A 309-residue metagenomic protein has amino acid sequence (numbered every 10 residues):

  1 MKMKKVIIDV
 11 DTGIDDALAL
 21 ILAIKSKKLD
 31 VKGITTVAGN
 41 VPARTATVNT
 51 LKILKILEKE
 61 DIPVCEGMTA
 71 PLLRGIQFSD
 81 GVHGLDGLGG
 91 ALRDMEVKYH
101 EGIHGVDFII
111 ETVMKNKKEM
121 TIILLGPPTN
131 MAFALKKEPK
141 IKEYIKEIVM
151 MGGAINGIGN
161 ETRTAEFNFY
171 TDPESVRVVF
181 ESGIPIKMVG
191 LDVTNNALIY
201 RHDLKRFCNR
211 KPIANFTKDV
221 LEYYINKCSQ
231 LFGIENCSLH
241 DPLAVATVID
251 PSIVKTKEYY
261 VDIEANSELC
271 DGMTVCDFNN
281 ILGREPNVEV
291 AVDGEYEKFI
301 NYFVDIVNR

Functional and structural regions predicted by a protein language model:
K2-M3, A23, D30-V31, Y170 (+2 more regions): Conformational coupling and interaction surfaces
K2-V10, I14-K52, L92-N196: Active-site histidine-anchored catalytic micro-motif
S26, V37, I53-E60, T112 (+10 more regions): Change "in soluble alpha/beta enzymes" to "in soluble alpha/beta proteins
T36-G39, G67-T69, N266: Acidic/polar N-terminal loop/beta-strand segments that form early-domain functional surfaces
A43, L73-R74, L198-I199: Short Asp/Glu-rich motifs
T47-L51, I56-K115, P286-A291, V304 (+1 more regions): Metal-dependent C-N hydrolase catalytic cores
V64, V179, V245: A residue-level signal for conserved active-site and pocket-lining positions in enzyme catalytic cores
Q77-G84, T162-E166, L204, F278: Short, surface-exposed amphipathic charged segments that create phosphate/polyanion-binding patches used for binding
